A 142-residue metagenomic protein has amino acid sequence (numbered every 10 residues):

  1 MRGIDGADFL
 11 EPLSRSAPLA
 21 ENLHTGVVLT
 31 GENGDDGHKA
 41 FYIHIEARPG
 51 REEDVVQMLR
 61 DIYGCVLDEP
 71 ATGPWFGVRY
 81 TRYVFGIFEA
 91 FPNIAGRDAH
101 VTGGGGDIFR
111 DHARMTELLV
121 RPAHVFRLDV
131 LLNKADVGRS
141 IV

Functional and structural regions predicted by a protein language model:
M1-P18, D61-P74, A90-R127: An amphipathic, aromatic/His-enriched active-site/gating alpha helix that lines ligand/cofactor pockets
G6-G34, R127-V142: Acidic/histidine-enriched, glycine/proline-rich intrinsically disordered or flexible terminal extensions
H38-E46, G86: Active-site-flanking beta-strand signature of metal-NTP-handling nucleotidyl enzymes and homologous cyclase-like
K39, Y80-Y83, A99-V101: Short glycine-enriched loop/turn motifs at secondary-structure junctions
I45-Q57: Short, surface-exposed ligand-recognition loops at beta-strand->loop->(often short) alpha-helix junctions that present
R48-G50, Y80, P92-I94: Short coil/turn motifs at secondary-structure junctions
G77-R82, T116: A short beta-turn/loop motif at secondary-structure boundaries
F85-F88, I141-V142: Vicinal oxygen chelate
